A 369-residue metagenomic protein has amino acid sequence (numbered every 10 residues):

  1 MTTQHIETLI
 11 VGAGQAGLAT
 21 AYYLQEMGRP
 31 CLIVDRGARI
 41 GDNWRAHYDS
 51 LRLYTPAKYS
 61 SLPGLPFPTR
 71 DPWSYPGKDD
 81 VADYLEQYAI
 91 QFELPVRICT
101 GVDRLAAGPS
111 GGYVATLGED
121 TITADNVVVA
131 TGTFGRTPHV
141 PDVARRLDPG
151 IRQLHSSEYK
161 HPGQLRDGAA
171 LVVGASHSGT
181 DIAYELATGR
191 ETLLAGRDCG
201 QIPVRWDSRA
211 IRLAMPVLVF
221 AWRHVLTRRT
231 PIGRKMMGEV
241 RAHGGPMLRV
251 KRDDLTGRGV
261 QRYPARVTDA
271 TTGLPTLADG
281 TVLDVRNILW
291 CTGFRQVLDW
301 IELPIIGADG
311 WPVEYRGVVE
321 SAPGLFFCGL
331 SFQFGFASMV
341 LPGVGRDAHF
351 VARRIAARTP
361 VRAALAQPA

Functional and structural regions predicted by a protein language model:
T2-G37, D42-N43, W73-A369: Flavin (primarily FAD) cofactor-binding/catalytic cores of flavoenzymes
R39-P66: Redox-cofactor-proximal catalytic regions of oxidoreductases
